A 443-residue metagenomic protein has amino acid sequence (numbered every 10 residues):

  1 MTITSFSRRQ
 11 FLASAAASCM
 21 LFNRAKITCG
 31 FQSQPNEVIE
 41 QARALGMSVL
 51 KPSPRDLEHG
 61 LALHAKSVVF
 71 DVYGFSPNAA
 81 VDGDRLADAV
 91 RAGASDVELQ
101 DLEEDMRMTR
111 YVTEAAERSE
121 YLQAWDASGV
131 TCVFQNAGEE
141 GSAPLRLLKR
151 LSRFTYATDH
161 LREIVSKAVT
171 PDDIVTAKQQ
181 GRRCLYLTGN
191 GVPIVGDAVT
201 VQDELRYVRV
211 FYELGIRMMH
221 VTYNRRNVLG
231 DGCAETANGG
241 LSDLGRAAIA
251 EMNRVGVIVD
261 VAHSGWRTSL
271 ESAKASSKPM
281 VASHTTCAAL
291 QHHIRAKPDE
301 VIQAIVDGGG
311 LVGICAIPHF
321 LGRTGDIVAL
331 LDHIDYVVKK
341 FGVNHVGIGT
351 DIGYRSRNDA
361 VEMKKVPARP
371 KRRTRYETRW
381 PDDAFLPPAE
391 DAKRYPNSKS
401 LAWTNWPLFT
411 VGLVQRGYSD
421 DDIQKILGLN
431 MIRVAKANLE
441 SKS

Functional and structural regions predicted by a protein language model:
T2-I3: N-terminal acidic, proline/glycine-rich, low-complexity intrinsically disordered segments
F6, L12-F22, I27-T222, N227-T236 (+3 more regions): N-terminal hydrophobic targeting/anchoring segments and the immediately downstream early-domain regions of hydrolases
G230-R323: Active-site core of metal-dependent hydrolases
